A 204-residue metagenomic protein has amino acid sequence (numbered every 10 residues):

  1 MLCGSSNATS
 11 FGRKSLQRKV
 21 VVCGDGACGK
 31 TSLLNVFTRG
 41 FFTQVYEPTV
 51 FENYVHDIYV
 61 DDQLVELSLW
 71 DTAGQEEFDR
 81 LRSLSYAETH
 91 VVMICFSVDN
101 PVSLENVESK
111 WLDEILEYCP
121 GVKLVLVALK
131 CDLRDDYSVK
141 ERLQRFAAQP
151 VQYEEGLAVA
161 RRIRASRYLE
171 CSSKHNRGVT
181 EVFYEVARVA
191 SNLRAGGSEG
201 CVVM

Functional and structural regions predicted by a protein language model:
M1-G196, M204: TRAFAC-class small GTPase G-domain
